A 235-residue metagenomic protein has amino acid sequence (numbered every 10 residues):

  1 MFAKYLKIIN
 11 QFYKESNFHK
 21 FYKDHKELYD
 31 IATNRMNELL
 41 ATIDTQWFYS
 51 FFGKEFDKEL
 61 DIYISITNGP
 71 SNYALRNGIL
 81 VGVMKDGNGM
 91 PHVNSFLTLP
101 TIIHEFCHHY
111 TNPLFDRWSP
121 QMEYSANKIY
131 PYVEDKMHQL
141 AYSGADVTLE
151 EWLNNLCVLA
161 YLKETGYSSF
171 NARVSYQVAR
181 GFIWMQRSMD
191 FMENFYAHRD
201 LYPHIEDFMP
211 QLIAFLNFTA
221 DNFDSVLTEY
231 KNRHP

Functional and structural regions predicted by a protein language model:
M1-R35: Non-catalytic architectural context of zinc metalloproteases
K23-N77: Auxiliary, metal-adjacent structural segments of Zn-dependent hydrolase domains
D30-E38, G89, L97, Q139-A145: Second-shell loop/turn segments in exported
I64-P91, P113-L114: Extended, well-ordered protein cores
F96-P120: Active-site recognition of the HExxH zinc-binding catalytic motif
L114-I183: Post-HExxH zinc-binding segment in Zn-dependent metallohydrolases
L156-P235: Pan-zinc metallopeptidase signature
